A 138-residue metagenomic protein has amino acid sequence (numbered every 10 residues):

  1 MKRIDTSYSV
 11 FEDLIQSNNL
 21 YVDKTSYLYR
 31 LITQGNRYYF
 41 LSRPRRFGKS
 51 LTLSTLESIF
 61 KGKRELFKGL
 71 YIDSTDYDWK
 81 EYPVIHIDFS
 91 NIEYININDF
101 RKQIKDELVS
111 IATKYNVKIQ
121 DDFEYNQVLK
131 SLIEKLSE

Functional and structural regions predicted by a protein language model:
M1-E138: Phosphate-binding site recognition
